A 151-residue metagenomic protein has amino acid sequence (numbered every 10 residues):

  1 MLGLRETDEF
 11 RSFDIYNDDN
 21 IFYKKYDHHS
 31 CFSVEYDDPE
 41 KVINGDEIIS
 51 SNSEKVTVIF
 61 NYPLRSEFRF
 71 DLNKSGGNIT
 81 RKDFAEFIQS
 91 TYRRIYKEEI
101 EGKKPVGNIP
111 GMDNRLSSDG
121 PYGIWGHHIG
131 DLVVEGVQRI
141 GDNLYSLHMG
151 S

Functional and structural regions predicted by a protein language model:
M1-L72: Intrinsically disordered, low-complexity regulatory segments of eukaryotic and viral DNA/chromatin-associated proteins
F10, D14-Y23, V42-I49, D83-S151: Ubiquitin system architectures
L64-F87: Short, contiguous acidic and Ser/Thr-rich linear segments
